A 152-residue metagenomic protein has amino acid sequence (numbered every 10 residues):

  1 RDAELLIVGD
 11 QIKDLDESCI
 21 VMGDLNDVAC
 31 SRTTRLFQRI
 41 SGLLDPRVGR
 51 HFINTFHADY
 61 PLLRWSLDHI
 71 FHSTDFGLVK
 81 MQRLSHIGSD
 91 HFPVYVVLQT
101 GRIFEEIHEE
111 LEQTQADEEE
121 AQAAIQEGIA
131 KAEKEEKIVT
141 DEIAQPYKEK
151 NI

Functional and structural regions predicted by a protein language model:
R1-I7: Alpha-helical scaffold elements lining the catalytic groove of polysaccharide deacetylases
I7-D10, D14-D16, V28-G88, F92-P93 (+1 more regions): Active site of divalent-metal-dependent phosphoester/diester hydrolases
I20-V21: Residue-level marker for buried hydrophobic side chains located in beta-strands that build the well-ordered beta-sheet
D24-L25: Active-site metal-binding loops of divalent metal-dependent hydrolases
S73, V96-G101: Active-site beta-strand termini and strand-to-loop segments that position acidic
I87, Q99-I152: A short C-terminal boundary segment appended to hydrolase-like catalytic domains
